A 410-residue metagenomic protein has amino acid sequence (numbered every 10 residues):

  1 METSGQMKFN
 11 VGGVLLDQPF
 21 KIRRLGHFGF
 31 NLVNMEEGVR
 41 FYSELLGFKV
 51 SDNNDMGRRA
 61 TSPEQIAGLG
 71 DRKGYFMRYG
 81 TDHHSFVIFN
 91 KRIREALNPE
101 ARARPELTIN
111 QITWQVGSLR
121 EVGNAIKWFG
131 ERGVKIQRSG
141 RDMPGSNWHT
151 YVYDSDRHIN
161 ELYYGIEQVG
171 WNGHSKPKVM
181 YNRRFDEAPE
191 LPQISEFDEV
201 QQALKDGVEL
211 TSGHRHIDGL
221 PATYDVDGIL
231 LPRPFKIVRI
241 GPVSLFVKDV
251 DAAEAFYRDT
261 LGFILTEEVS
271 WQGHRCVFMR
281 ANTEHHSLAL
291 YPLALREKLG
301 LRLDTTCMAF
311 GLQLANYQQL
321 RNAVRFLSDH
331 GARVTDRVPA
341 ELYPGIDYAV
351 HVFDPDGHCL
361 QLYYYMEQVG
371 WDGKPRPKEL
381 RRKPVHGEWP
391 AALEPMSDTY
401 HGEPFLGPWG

Functional and structural regions predicted by a protein language model:
E2-F9, R23, L32-E37, G57 (+8 more regions): Vicinal oxygen chelate
E2-K8, W171-R233, W371-G410: Acidic/histidine-enriched, glycine/proline-rich intrinsically disordered or flexible terminal extensions
V14-D17, A96-R102, I229-P232, A294-G300: Short beta-strand/turn micro-motifs at beta-sheet edges
Q18-I22, A103-L107, R233-I237, L301-T305: Short, flexible turn/loop "capping" segments at secondary-structure junctions
F20, F30-F86, N90, P234 (+1 more regions): Core segments of cupin and vicinal oxygen chelate
S51, N160-E161, T266, L360-Q361: Generic structural signal for well-ordered beta-strand positions
S85-F89, A96, N124, H286-L290 (+3 more regions): Intrinsic, low-complexity N-terminal interaction/targeting segments
I88-N90, L97, P105-Q111: A broadly used, surface-exposed interaction patch
